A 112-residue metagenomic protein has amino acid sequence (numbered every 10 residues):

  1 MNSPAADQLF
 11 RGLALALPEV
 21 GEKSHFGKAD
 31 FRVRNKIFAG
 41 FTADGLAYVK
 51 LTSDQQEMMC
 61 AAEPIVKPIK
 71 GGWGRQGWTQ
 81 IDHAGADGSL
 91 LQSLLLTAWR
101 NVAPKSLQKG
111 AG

Functional and structural regions predicted by a protein language model:
M1-G112: Charge-dense, helix-prone N-terminal extensions
